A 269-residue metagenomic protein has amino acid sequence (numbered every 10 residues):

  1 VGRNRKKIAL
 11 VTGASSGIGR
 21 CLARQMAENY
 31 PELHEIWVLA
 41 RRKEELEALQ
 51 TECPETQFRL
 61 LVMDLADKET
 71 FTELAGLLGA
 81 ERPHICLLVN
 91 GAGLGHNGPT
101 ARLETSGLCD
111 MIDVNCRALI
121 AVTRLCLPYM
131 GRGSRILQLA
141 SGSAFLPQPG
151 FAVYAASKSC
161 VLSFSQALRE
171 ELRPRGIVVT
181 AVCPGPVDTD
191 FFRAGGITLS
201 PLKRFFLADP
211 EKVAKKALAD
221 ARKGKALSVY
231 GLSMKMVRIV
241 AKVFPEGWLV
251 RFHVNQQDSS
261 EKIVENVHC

Functional and structural regions predicted by a protein language model:
S15-S16: Conserved glycine-rich cofactor-binding loop
P31-A48: Conserved glycine-rich Rossmann-like NAD(P)H-binding loop of the short-chain dehydrogenase/reductase
G91-H96: Conserved NAD(P)H cofactor-binding loop of Rossmann-fold oxidoreductase domains
P99-T100, E104-C109: Substrate-binding pocket helix/loop in short-chain dehydrogenase/reductase
T123, S157: Active-site helix of classical SDR
S141: Residue(s) in the substrate-gating loop at a strand-loop-helix junction that position the organic substrate next
A181, P201-R238: C-terminal helical subdomain
